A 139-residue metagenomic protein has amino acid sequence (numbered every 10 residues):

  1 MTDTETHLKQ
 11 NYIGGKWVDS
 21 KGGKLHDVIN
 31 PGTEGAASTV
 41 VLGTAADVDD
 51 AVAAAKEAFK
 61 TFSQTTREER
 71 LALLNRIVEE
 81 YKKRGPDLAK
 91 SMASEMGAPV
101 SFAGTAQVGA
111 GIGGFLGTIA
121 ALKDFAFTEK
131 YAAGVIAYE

Functional and structural regions predicted by a protein language model:
M1-A137: N-terminal Rossmann-like NAD(P)+-binding subdomain of aldehyde/semialdehyde dehydrogenases
